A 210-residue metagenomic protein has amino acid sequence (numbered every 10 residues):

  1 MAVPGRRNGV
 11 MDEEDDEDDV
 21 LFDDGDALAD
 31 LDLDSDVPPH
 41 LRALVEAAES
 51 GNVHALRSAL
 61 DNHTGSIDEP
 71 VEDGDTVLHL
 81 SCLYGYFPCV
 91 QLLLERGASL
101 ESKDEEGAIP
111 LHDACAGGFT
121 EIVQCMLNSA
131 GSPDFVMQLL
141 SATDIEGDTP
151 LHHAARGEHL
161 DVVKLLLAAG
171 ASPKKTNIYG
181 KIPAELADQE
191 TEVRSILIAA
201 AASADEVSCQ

Functional and structural regions predicted by a protein language model:
A2-A43, A168-A169, I178-Q210: Ankyrin-repeat-protein effector appendages
A29-V77: N-terminal segments that cap or nucleate solenoid repeat domains
V37, V71, D104, T143-D144 (+1 more regions): Ankyrin repeat boundary/linker residues
E46-G51, L80-Y86, D113-F119, H153-H159 (+1 more regions): Ankyrin repeat A-helix N-terminal signature
A55, P88-C89, E121-I122, D161-V162 (+1 more regions): Conserved ankyrin/ankyrin-like repeat signature
L60-G65, Q91-A98, C125-Q138, K164-A171 (+1 more regions): Ankyrin repeat domain, specifically the short helix-to-loop turn at the C-terminus of the second helix of each repeat
E105-A108, H112-Q138: Alpha-helical adaptor scaffolds
